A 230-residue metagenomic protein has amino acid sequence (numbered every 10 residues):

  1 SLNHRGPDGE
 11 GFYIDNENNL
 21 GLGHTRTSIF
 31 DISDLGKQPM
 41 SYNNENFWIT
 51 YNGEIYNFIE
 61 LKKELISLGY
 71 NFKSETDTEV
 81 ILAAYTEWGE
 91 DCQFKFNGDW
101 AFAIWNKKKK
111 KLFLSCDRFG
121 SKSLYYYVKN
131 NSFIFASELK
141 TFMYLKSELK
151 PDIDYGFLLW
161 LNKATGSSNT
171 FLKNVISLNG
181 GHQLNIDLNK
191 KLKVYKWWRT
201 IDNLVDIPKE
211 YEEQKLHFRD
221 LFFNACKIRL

Functional and structural regions predicted by a protein language model:
S1-L230: Cysteine-centered catalytic environments shared across enzyme families
